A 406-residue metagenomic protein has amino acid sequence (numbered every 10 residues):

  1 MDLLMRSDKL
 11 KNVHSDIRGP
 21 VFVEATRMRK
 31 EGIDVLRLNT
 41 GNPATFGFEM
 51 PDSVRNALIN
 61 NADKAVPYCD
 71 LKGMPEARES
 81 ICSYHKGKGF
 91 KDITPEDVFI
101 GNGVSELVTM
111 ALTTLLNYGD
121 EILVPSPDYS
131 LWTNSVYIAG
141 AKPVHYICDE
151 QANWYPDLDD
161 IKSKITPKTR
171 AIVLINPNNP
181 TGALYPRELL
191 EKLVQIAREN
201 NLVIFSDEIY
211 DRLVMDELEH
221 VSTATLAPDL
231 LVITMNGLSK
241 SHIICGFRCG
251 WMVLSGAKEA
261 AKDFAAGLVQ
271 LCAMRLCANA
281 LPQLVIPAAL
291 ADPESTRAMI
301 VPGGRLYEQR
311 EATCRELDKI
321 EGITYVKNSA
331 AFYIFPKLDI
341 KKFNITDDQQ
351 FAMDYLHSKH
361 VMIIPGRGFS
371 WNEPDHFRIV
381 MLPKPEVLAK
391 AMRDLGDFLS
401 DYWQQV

Functional and structural regions predicted by a protein language model:
D2-G103, M110, A289-D292, D401-V406: N-terminal small-domain helix-loop-helix segment of the aminotransferase-like
V21, L38, L58, I81 (+13 more regions): Generic structural signal for small/hydrophobic residues in well-ordered secondary structure, especially within
E31, A139, E199-N200, L230 (+2 more regions): Helix C-cap/helix->beta junction micro-motif
R55, P228-G304, C314-E316, L399: Conserved core segment of the aminotransferase class I/II
G87, K162-S163, N344-T346, D354-I363 (+1 more regions): PLP-dependent enzyme catalytic core of the Aspartate aminotransferase-like
T114-V136: Conserved PLP-anchoring active-site segment centered on the Schiff-base-forming lysine
V144, D149-H220: Active-site phosphate-binding strand-loop segment of PLP-dependent enzymes
P287, G303-C314, Y325-D339, E373: Conserved glycine-rich beta-strand-loop-beta hairpin in the small C-terminal domain of fold type I
